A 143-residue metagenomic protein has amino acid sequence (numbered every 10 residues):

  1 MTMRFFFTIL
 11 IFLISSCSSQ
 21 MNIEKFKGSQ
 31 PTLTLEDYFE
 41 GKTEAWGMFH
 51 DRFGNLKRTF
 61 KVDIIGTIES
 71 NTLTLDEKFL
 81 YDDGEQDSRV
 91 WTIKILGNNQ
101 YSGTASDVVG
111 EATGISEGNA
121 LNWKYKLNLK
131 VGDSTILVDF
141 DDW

Functional and structural regions predicted by a protein language model:
T2-L10: Sec-dependent signal peptide recognition, specifically the positively charged N-region followed immediately by
L13-S16: C-terminal motif of bacterial Sec signal peptides marking the signal peptidase cleavage site
Q20-G28, Y81-W143: Calycin-type beta-barrel ligand-binding domains and close structural analogs
F26-K42: N-terminal helix-cap/turn-to-beta initiation motif at the start of protein domains
D37-K61: Post-signal-peptide N-terminal segment of Sec-exported extracytoplasmic proteins
T43-H50, K78, K124-K130: Generic short beta-strand segments
V62-T92: Short, well-structured hydrophobic secondary-structure segments
